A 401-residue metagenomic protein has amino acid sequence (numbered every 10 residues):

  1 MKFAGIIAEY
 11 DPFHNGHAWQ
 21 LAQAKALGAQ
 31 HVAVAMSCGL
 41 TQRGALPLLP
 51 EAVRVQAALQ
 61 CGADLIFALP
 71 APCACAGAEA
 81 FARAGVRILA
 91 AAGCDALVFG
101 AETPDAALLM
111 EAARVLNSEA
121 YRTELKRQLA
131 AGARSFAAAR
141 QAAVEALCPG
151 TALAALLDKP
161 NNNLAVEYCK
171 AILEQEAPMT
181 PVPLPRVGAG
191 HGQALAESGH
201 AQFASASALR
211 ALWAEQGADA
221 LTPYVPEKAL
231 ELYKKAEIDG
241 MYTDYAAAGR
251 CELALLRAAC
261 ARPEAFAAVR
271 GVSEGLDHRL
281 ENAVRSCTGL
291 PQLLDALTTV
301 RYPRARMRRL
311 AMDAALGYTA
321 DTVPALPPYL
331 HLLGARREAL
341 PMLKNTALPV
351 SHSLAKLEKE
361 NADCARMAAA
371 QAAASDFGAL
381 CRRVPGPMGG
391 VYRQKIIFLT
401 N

Functional and structural regions predicted by a protein language model:
M1-R54: N-terminal catalytic cores of NTP/NDP-binding nucleotidyl/phosphoryl-transfer enzymes
I7-A8, T41-Q42, A58, P72-C73 (+1 more regions): Short, contiguous strand/loop micro-motifs
K25, L59, V86-A90: Non-catalytic positions within long, well-ordered alpha-helices that form the structural scaffold/packing of enzyme
A26-A29, Q56-Q60, A138-Q141, T180: Short hydrophobic/aromatic-rich motifs at helix boundaries and adjacent loops
P47-E51, L59, A78, A82: Generic structural signal for well-ordered secondary structure
V55-P70: A glycine-rich helix N-cap at a beta->alpha junction
A68-N401: Active-site cores that bind ATP or allylic diphosphates and position pyrophosphate for catalysis
